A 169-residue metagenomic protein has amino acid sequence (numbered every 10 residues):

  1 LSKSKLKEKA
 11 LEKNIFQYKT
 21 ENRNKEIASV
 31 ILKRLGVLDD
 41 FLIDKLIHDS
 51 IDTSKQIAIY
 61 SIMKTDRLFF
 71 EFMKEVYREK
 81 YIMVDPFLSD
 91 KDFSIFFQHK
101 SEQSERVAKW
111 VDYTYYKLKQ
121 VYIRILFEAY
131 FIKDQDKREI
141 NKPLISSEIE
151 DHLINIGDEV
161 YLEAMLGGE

Functional and structural regions predicted by a protein language model:
L1, D85-L88: Short capping segments at the starts of secondary-structure elements
L1-Q56: Eukaryotic partner-binding/assembly regions in large regulatory complexes
S2-K5, K64-F70, F96-K100: Helix-boundary capping/turn motifs
K19-N22, E26, K64, L68 (+2 more regions): Alpha-helix boundary/N-cap detector
Q56-Y60, K64-P86: Positively charged, polyanion-binding regions of nucleic-acid-associated proteins
Y77, Y81, S101-W110: Long, low-complexity intrinsically disordered regions
S89-Q103: DNA-recognition alpha helix
A108-E169: Accessory, usually C-terminal, subdomains that scaffold auxiliary metal cofactors
